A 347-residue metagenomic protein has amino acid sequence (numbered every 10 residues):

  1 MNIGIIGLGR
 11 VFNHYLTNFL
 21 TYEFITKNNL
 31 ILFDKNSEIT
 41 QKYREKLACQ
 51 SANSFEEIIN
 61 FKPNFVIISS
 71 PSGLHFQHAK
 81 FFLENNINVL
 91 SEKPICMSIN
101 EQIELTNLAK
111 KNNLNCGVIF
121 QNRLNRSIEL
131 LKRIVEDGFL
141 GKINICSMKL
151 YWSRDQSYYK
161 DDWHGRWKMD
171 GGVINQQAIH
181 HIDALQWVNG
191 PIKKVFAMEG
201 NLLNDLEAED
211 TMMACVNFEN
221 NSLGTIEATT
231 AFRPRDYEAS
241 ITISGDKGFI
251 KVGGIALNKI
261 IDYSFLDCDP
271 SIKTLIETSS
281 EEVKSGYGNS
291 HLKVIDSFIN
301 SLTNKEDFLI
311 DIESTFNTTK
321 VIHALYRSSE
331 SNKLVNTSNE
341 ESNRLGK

Functional and structural regions predicted by a protein language model:
M1-K46: N-terminal Rossmann-like dinucleotide-binding module
Y15, L47-L108: Beta-loop-alpha module in the N-terminal Rossmann-like domain of NAD(P)-dependent dehydrogenases, especially those
K35-E38, E282-I295: Active-site loop of classical SDR/Rossmann-like NAD(P)-dependent oxidoreductases, centered on the catalytic Tyr-X3-Lys
F65-I67, S297-K347: C-terminal helix-rich "cap/oligomerization" subdomain common to oxidoreductases
S91, C116-V118, V252: Hydrophobic residues in well-ordered beta-strands that form the structural core
E104-Q121, K142-C146: Rossmann-fold dehydrogenase core element
N122-D205, N332: Predominantly a Rossmann-like dinucleotide-binding segment in NAD(P)-dependent oxidoreductases
I182-N258, L292-K305, E340-K347: Contiguous beta-strand/loop segments that form the cofactor/metal-binding neighborhood of enzyme cores
